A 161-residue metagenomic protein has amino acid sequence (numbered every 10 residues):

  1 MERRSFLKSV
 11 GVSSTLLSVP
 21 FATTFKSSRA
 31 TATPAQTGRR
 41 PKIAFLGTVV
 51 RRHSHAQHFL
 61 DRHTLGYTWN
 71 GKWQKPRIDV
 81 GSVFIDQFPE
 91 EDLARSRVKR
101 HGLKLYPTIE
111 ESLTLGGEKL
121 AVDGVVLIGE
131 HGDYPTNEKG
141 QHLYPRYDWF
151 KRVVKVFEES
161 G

Functional and structural regions predicted by a protein language model:
M1-E2, R29: N-terminal secretory signal peptides
S5-K26: N-terminal export signals
F21-G47: C-terminal segment of N-terminal export signals and the immediately downstream linker at the start of the mature
R40-K42, I78-V80, L120-G124, G161: Loop/turn elements at helix/coil->beta-strand transitions in domains of secreted/extracellular proteins
T68-K104: Glycine-rich phosphate-binding loop and adjoining beta1-alpha1-beta2 segment of Rossmann-like nucleotide-binding folds
K104-S112: Short acidic-hydrophobic, aromatic-tinged amphipathic segments that line or gate anion-handling sites
S112-K119: Short amphipathic alpha-helix with an adjacent loop that forms part of the alpha/beta core around
V125, E130-G161: Beta-strand-loop-alpha-helix segment that lines the small-molecule cofactor/substrate pocket of alpha/beta enzymes
